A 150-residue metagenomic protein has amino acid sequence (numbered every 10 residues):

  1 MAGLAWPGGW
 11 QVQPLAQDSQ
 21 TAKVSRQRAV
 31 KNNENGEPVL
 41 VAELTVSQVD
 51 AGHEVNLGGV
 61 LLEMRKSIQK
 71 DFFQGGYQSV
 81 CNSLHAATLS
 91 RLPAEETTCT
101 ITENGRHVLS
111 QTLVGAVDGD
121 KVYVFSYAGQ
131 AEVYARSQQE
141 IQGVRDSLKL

Functional and structural regions predicted by a protein language model:
M1, A5, S67-I68, F72 (+3 more regions): Alpha-helical structural elements
M1, E54-E63, A131, A135-Q139: Soluble non-cytosolic domains of exported or imported proteins
M1, P7, V39-V41, L92-A94 (+1 more regions): Extracytoplasmic
M1-K23: N-terminal "mature-domain start" segment
L4, G8, L62, K66-K70 (+1 more regions): Solvent-exposed, polar/charged alpha-helical surfaces in well-ordered, non-transmembrane soluble domains, broadly
A16-Q111, G115: Conserved polar/disulfide-associated segments of primarily extracytoplasmic proteins
A87-L150: Short, well-structured beta-strand
